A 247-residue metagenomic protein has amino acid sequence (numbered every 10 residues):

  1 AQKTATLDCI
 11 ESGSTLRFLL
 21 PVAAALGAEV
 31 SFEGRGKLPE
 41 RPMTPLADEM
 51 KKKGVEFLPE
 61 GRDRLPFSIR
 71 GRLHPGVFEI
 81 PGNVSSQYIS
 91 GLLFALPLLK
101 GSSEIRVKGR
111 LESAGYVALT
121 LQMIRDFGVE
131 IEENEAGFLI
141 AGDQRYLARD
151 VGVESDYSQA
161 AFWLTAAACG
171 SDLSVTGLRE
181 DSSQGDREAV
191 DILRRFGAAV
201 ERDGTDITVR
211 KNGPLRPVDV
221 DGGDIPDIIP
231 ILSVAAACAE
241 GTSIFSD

Functional and structural regions predicted by a protein language model:
A1-D247: Short, structured segments at the rim of ligand-binding sites
